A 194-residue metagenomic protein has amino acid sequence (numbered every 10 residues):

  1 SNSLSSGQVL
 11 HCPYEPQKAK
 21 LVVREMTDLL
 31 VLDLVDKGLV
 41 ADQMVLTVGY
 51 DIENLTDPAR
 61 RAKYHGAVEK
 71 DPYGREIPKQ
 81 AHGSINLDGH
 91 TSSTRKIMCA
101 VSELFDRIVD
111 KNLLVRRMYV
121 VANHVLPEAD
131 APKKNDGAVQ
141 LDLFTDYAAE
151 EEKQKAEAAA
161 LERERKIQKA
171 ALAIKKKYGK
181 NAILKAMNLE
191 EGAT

Functional and structural regions predicted by a protein language model:
S1-T194: Basic, low-complexity intrinsically disordered segments
